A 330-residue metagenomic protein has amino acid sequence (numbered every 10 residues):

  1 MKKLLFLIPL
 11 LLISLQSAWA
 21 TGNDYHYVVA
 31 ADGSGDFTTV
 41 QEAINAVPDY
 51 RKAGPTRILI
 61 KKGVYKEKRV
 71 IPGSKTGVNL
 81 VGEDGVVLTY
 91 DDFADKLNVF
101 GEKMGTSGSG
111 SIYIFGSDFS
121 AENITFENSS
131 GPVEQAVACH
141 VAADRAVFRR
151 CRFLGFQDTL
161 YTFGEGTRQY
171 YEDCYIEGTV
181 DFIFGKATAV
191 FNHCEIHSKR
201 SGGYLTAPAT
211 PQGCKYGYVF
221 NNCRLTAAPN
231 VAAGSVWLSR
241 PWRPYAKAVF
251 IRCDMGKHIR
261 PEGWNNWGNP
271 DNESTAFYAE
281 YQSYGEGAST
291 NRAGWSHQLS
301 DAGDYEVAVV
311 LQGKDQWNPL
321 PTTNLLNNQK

Functional and structural regions predicted by a protein language model:
M1-G22: Bacterial Sec-dependent N-terminal signal peptides
T21-K330: Sequence-level preference for short, compositionally simple segments enriched in small aliphatic or small polar residues
